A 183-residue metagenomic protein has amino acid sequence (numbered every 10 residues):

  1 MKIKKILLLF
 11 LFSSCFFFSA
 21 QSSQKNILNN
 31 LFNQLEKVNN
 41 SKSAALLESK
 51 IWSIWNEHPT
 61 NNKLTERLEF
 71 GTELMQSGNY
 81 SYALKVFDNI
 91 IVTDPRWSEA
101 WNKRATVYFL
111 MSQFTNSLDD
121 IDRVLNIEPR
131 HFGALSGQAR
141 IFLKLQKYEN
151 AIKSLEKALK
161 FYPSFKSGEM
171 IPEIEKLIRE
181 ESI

Functional and structural regions predicted by a protein language model:
S19-T65: N-terminal leader/linker segments that initiate helical-solenoid repeat arrays
N33-N39, L143-K166: TPR/TPR-like (Sel1-like) alpha-helical repeat modules
S53, E57, I152-I183: Terminal, low-structured helical/coil segments at or just beyond the last alpha-helical repeat
E57, Q76, L110, K144-L145 (+1 more regions): Register position in tetratricopeptide repeats
T60-I127: Alpha-helical adaptor scaffolds
A100, A134, S167-G168: TPR alpha-solenoid repeat register
K103, G137, M170-I171: Canonical tetratricopeptide repeat
